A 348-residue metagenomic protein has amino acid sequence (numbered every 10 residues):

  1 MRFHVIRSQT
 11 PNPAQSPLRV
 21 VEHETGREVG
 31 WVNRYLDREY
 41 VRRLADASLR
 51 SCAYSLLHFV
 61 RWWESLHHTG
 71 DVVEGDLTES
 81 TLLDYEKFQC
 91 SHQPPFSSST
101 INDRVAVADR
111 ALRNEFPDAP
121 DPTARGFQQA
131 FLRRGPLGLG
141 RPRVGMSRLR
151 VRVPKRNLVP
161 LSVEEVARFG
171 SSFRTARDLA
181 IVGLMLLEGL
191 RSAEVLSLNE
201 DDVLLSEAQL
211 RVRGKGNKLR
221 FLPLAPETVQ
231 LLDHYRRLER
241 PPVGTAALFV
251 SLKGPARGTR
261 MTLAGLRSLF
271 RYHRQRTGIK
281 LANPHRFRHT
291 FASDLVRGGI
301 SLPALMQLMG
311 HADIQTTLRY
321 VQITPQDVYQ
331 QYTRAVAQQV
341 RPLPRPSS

Functional and structural regions predicted by a protein language model:
F3, A335-S348: C-terminal secondary-structure termini that scaffold catalytic or DNA-interacting sites
V32-S48, L56-V144: N-terminal core-binding DNA-recognition domain of tyrosine recombinases/integrases
P120-R168, R213, L252-R257: Flexible interdomain linker/hinge and immediately adjacent N-terminus of the catalytic tyrosine-recombinase domain
V159-S192, K218, V243: Basic, Lys/Arg- and aromatic-enriched nucleic-acid-binding interface segment
G183, R288-A312, R319: C-terminal catalytic core of tyrosine-transesterase DNA break-rejoin enzymes
E188, A193, S197-Q230: Conserved tyrosine-mediated DNA breakage-rejoining catalytic core shared by Y-recombinases
P226-I279: Active-site/catalytic core of tyrosine-dependent DNA strand-transfer enzymes
M309, I314-R334: Catalytic-site neighborhood detector that most strongly recognizes the C-terminal catalytic loop/helix of tyrosine
